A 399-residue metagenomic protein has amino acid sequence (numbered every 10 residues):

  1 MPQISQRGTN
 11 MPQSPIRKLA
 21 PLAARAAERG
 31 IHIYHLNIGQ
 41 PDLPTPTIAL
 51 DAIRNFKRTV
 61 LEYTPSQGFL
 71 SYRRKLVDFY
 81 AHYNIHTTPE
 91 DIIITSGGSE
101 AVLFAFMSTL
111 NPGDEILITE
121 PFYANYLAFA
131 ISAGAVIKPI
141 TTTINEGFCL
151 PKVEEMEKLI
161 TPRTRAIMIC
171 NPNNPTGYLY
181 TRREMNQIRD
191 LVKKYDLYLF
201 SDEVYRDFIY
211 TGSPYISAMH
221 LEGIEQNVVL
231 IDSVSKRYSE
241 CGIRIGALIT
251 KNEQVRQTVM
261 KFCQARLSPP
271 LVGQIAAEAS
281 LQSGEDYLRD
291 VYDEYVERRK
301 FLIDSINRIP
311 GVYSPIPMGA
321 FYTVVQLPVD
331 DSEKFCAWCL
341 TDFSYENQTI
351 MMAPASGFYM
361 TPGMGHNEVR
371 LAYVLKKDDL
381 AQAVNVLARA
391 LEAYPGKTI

Functional and structural regions predicted by a protein language model:
P2-I4, G8-S14, L19, R25-Y34 (+2 more regions): PLP-dependent class I/II
T59: Basic nucleic-acid-binding alpha-helical/helix-turn surface characteristic of O6-alkylguanine DNA
Y63-S96: Conserved N-terminal alpha-helix of the aminotransferase class I/II PLP-enzyme fold
